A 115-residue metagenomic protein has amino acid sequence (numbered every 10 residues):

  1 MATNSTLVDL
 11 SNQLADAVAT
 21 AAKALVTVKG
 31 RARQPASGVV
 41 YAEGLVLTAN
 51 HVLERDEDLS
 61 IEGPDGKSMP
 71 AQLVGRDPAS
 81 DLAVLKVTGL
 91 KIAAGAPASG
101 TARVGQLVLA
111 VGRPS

Functional and structural regions predicted by a protein language model:
M1-V18, A110, P114: C-terminal cap/linker of serine protease catalytic domains
D9-D16, A24-E43, A49, K67-P70 (+1 more regions): A conserved glycine-rich beta-strand in the N-terminal activation segment of trypsin-fold
D16-A17, E62, Q72-V74, T88-S115: Active-site substrate-binding loop(s) of clan PA
R31-A36, E54-L59, I92, V111-S115: Active-site loop architecture of trypsin-fold serine endopeptidases
Y41, L53-E54, A102: Short, well-ordered loop/turn sites that connect or cap secondary structure elements
L45, E57, Q106-L107: Structural motif
V46-T48, D81-T88: A generic structural motif
K67, A79, V87-K91: Negatively charged, Asp/Glu-rich surface segments that serve as flexible interaction/assembly modules
